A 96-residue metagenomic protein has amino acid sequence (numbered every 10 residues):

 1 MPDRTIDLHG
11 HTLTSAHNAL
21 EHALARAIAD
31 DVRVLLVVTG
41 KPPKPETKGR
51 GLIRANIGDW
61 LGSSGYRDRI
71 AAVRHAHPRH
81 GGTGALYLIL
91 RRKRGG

Functional and structural regions predicted by a protein language model:
M1-V34, T39-G96: Long, charged, low-complexity intrinsically disordered regions
